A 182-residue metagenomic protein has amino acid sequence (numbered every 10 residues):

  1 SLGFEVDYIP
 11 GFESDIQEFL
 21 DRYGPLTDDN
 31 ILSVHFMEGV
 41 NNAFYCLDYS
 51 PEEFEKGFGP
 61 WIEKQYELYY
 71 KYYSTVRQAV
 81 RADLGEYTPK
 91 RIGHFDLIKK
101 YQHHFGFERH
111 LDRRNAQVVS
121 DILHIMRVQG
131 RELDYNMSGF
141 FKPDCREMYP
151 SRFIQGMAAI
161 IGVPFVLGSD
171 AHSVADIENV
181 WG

Functional and structural regions predicted by a protein language model:
S1-K56, E67-Y70, D176: A metal-dependent hydrolase metal-coordination microenvironment
L2-E5, W61-K64, F107, M137-F141: Short, basic, glycine/proline-bearing loop/turn elements
G3, D7, D29-I31, P89-I92 (+2 more regions): Structural preference for beta-strand elements that scaffold enzyme active sites
D15-N30, Y72-P89, S120-I125, F153-M157: Short amphipathic alpha-helices and their capping/turn segments at secondary-structure boundaries
V34-F36, F95, S169-A171: Active-site metal-binding loops of divalent metal-dependent hydrolases
H35, L97-K100, S138: Flexible loop residues that form catalytic and substrate-binding hotspots at small-molecule/glycan-binding clefts
G59-R114: Hydrophobic, aromatic-enriched interface-forming segments
F105-G182: Charged catalytic cores and adjacent phosphate/nucleic-acid-binding surfaces used for phosphate/nucleic-acid chemistry
